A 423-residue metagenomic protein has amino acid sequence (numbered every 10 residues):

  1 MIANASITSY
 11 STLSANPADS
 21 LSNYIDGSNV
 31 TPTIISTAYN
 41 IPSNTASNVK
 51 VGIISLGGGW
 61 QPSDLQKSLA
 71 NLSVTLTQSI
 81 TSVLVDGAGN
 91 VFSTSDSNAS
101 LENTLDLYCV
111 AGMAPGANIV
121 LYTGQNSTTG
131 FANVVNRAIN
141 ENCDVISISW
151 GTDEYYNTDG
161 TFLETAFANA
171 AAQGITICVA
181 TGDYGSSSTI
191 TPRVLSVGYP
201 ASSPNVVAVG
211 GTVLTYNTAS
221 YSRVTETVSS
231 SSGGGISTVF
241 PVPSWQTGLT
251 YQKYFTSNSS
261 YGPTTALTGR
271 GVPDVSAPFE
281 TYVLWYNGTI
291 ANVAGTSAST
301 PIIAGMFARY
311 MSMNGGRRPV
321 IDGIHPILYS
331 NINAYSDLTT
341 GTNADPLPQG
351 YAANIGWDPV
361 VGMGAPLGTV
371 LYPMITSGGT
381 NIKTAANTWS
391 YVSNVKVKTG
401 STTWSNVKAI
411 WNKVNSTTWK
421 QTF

Functional and structural regions predicted by a protein language model:
M1-G211, S237-A294, T300, M311 (+2 more regions): Substrate-binding/charge-relay-adjacent region of secreted/lumenal peptidase catalytic domains
I34-T37, G364-G379: Secreted peptidase-domain scaffold signal
G87, S260, M311-P359, M363 (+1 more regions): An often Trp-containing, charged/polar helix-loop segment at the C-terminal end of enzyme catalytic cores
V179, P204-A208, Y216-V224, I303-M313 (+1 more regions): Predominantly extracellular beta-rich ligand-binding scaffolds that present long acidic/polar faces for carbohydrate
P200-A201, G211, G305, V395 (+1 more regions): Predominantly extracellular/luminal carbohydrate-interaction, adhesion, and secreted-enzyme modules that are
S220-P243: Short, surface-exposed polybasic-and-hydrophobic patches located at secondary-structure transitions
V275, M306, G362: Hydrophobic, well-ordered secondary-structure elements that form the walls of internal hydrophobic environments
G379-F423: Intrinsically disordered, compositionally biased repeat/linker segments
